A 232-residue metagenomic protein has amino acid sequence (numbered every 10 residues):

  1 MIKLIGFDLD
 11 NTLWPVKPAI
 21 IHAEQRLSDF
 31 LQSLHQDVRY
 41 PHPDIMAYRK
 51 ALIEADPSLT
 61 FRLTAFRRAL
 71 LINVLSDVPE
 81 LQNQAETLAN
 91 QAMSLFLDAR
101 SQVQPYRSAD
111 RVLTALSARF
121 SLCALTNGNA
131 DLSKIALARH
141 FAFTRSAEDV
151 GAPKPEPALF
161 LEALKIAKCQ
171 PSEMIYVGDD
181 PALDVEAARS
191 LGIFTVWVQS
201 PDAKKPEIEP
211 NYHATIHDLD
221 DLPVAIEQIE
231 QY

Functional and structural regions predicted by a protein language model:
M1-I5, K17, N83-A85, D110-Y232: Asp-based, Mg2+/Mn2+-dependent phosphohydrolase catalytic module
M1-R107: N-terminal helical cap/lid subdomain that shapes the substrate entry/recognition surface in HAD-like hydrolases
